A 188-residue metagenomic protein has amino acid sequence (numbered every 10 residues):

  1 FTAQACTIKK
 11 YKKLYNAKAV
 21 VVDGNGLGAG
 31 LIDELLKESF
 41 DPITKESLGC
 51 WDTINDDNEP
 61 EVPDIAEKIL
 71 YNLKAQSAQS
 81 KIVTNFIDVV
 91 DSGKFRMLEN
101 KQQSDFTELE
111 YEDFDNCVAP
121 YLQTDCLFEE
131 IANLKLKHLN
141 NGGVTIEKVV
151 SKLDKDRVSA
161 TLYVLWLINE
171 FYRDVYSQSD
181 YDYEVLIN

Functional and structural regions predicted by a protein language model:
F1-H138: Mg2+-dependent endonuclease catalytic cores in nucleic-acid-processing enzymes, primarily RNase H-like
K18, R96, N141, E170-S177: Generic macromolecular interface patches on structured domains
L35, K101, I146, V175-Y176 (+1 more regions): Residue-level detector of alpha-helical recognition elements and their boundaries
S39, N140, W166-N169: Generic low-complexity, intrinsically disordered sequence content enriched in small uncharged/hydrophobic residues
S77, V149-R157: Structural motif
N140-K152: Short, solvent-exposed helix-loop connector elements
D154-N188: Acidic two-metal-ion nuclease catalytic site recognized across multiple nuclease folds, prominently DnaQ/RNase D-T
